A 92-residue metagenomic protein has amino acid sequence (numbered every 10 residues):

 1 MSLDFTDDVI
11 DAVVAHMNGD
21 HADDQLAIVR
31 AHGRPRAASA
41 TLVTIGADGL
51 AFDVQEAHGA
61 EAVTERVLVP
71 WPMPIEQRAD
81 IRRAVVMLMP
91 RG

Functional and structural regions predicted by a protein language model:
M1-G92: Binding-site signature for planar aromatic cofactors or substrates
